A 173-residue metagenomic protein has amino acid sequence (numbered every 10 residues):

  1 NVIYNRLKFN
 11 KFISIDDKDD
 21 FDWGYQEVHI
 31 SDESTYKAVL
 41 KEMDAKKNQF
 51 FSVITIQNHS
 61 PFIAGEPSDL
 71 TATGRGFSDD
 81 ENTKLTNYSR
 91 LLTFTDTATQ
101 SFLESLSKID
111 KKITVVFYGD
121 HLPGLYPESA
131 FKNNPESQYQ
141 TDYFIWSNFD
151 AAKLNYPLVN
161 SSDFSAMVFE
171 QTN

Functional and structural regions predicted by a protein language model:
N1-N173: Solvent-exposed soluble domains appended to multi-pass membrane proteins
